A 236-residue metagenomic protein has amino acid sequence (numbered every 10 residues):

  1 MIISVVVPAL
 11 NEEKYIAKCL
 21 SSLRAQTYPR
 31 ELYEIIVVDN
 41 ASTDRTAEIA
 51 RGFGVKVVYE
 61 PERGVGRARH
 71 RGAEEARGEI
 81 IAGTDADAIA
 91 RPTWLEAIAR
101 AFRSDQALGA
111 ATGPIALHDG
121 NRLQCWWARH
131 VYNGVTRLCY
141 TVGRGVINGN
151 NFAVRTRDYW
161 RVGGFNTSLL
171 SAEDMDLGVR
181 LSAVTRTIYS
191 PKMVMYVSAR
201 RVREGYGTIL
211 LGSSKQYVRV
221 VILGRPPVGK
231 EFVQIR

Functional and structural regions predicted by a protein language model:
I2-S4, E34, D176: Cell-envelope/extracellular polymer assembly enzymes that use nucleotide-activated donors
S21-L32: Short, acidic, metal-binding catalytic loop of nucleotide-sugar glycosyltransferases
S22, D39-A47, A88: A conserved acidic beta->alpha catalytic loop
E60-A76: Glycine-rich, basic loop-to-helix element that forms the pyrophosphate-binding segment of sugar-nucleotide handling
I81: Short aromatic/hydrophobic "clamp" motif used to bind/position activated sugar donors
T93-L123: Conserved donor NDP-sugar-binding/catalytic core segment of glycosyltransferases
L117-Q124, V135-V154: A recurrent flexible, glycine/aromatic-enriched loop bordering the glycosyltransferase active site that acts as
S171-L177: Acidic donor-binding loop at a coil-to-helix junction in glycosyltransferase catalytic cores that engages
